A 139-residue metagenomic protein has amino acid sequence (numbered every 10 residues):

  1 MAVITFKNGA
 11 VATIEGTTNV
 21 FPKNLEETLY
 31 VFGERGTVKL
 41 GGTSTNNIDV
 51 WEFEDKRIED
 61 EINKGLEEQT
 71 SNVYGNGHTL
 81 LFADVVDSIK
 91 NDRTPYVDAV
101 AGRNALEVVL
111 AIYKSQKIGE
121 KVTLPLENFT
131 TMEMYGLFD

Functional and structural regions predicted by a protein language model:
M1, F6, T28-V100, V122 (+1 more regions): C-terminal glycine/acidic-rich active-site capping loop/insertion
M1-V11, G16-K23, V100: Rossmann-like dinucleotide-binding domain that binds NAD(P)(H)
E15, E27, E107: Acidic-residue sensor for enzyme active/binding pockets
P22, L80, L106-E107: Residue-level recognition of alpha-helix initiation/capping sites
K23-L25, I118: Short loop/turn segments at connectors of secondary-structure elements within structured domains
V108-I118: Short arginine-rich
